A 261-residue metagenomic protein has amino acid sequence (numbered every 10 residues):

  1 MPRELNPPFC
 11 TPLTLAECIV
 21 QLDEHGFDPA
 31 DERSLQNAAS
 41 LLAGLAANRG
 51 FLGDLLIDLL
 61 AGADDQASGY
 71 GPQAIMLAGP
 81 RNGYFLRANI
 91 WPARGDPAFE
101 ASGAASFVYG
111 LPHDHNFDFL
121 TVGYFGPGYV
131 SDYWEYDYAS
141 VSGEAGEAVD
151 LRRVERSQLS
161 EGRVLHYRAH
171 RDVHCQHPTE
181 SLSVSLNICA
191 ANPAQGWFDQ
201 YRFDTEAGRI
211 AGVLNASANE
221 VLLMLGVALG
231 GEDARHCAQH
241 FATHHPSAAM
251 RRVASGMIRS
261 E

Functional and structural regions predicted by a protein language model:
E4-G95: A short, N-terminal "cap"/entry segment at the start of jelly-roll beta-barrel domains of the cupin/DSBH fold
A38, A218-L225, R251-I258: Conserved hydrophobic register position within alpha-solenoid helical repeats
L60-A61, N89-H115, R168-H170: Conserved short histidine dyad/triad with adjacent acidic residue
H115, T121, D137-A169: Short acidic-glycine-tyrosine-enriched beta hairpin
T121, Y133, E180-W197: A short hydrophobic beta-strand segment most commonly corresponding to one strand of the jelly-roll/cupin
P127-S131: Short beta-strand segments in beta-sandwich/barrel cores
S160, A169-C189: Ligand-binding loop in jelly-roll beta-barrel domains
L186, P193-A238: Charged, amphipathic alpha-helical linkers/stalks
